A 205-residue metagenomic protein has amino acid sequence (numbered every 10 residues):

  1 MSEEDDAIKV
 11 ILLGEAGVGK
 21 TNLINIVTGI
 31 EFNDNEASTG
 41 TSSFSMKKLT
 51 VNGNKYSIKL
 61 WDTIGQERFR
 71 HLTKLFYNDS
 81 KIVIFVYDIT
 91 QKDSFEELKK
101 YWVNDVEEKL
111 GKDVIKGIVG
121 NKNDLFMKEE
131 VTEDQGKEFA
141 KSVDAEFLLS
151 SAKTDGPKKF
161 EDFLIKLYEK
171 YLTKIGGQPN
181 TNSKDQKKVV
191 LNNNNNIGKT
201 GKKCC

Functional and structural regions predicted by a protein language model:
M1-T21, N25-G29, G40, M46-K55 (+1 more regions): Conserved P-loop small GTPase signature centered on TRAFAC-class small GTPases
T28, I64-G65, D88: Short glycine-/small-residue-rich Rossmann-like dinucleotide-binding loops
S45, R70-L75: Conserved alpha-helical scaffold flanking the Walker A/P-loop in AAA+ ATPase domains
Y56-H71: Switch II (G3) loop of P-loop NTPases
L60, V86, V119: Generic enzyme active-site microenvironment
R68-L72, S94, Q135, K159: Short acidic active-site motifs
S80-K100, L110-G111, D124-E130, K153-D155: Conserved Switch II/interswitch segment of TRAFAC-class P-loop GTPases
D105-K109: Substrate-engagement module of ASCE P-loop NTPases
